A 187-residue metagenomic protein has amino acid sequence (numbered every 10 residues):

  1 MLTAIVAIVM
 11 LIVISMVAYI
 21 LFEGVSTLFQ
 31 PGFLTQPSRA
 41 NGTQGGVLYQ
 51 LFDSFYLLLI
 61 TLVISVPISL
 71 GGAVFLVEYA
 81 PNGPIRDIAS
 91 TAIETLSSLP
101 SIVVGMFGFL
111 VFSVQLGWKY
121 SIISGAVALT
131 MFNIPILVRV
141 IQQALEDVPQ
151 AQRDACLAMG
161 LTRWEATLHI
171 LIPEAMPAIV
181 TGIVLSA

Functional and structural regions predicted by a protein language model:
M1-A4, I20-T61, N82: Periplasmic/extracellular loop-to-transmembrane helix junction in inner-membrane transport proteins
T3, Q50, S54, T91-E94 (+3 more regions): Residue-level signal for discrete positions within transmembrane alpha-helices of multi-pass small-molecule
F52, Y56-I64, I68, G72 (+2 more regions): Hydrophobic alpha-helical transmembrane segments of multipass integral membrane proteins, especially permease/channel
L62, R163-A187: Transmembrane alpha-helices
I68-G108, V138-Q143: Cytoplasmic-entry segments and transmembrane alpha-helices of multi-pass inner-membrane transporters
E94-F132: Generic hydrophobic transmembrane alpha-helix motif, especially the helices
P100, M159-G160, P173: Glycine/proline-centered hinge or cleavage motifs at structural transition points of membrane proteins
R139-L157, E165-H169: Intracellular coupling helices
